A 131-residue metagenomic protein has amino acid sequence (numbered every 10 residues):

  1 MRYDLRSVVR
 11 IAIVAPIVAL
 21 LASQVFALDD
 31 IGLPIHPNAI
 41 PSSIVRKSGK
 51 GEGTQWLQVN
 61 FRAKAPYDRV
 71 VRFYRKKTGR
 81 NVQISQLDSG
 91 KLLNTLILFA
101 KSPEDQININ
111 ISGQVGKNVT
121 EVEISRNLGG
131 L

Functional and structural regions predicted by a protein language model:
R2-R6, Q24-L131: An acidic-aromatic pocket/loop used at catalytic or ligand-binding sites
I11-L20: Bacterial N-terminal signal peptides
